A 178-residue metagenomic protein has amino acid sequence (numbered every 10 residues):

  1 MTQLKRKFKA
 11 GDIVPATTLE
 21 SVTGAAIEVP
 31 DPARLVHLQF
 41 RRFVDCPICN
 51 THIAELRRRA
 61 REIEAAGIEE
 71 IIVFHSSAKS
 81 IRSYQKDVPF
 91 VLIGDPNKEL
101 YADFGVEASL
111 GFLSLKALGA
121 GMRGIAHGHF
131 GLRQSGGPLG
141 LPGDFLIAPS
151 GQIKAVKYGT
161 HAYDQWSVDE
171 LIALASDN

Functional and structural regions predicted by a protein language model:
M1-N178: Chalcogenol-based redox active-site neighborhoods
